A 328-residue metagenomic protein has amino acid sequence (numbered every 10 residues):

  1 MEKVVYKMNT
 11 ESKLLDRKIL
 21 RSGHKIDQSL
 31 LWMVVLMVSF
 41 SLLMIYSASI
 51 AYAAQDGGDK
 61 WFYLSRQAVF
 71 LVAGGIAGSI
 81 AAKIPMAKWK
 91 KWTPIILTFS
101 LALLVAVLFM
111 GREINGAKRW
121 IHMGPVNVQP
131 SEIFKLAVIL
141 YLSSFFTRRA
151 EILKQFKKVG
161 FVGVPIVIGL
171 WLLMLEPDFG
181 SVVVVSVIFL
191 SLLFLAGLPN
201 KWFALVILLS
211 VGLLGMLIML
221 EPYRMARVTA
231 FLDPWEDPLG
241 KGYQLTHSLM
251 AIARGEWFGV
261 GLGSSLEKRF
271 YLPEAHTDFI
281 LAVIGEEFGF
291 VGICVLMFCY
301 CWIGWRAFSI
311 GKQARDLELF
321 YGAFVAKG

Functional and structural regions predicted by a protein language model:
M1-G23: Short, Lys/Arg-rich, polar N-terminal cytosolic tail immediately upstream of the first transmembrane signal-anchor
L20-V34: N-terminal membrane topogenic signal
L31-S39, S47, D56-Q244, A282-G328: Hydrophobic alpha-helical transmembrane segments of multi-pass inner membrane proteins, especially in bacterial systems
S47-I50, S265: Short linear Ser/Thr-Pro motifs
G242-G263: Extracytosolic (periplasmic/ER-lumenal) interhelical loops and adjacent juxtamembrane/interface segments of multi-pass
E256-F288, G311-L317: Long extracytoplasmic/lumenal interhelical loops at the membrane interface of multi-pass membrane proteins
